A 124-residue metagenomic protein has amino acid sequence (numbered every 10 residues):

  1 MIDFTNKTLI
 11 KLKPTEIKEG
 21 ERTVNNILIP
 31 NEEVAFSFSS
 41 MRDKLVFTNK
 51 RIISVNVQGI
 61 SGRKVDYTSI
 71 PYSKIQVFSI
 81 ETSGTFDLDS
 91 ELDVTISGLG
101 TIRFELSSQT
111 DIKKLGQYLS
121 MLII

Functional and structural regions predicted by a protein language model:
M1-L45, Q109, I124: Anionic N-terminal interaction surfaces
L28-G100, Q117, M121: Phosphoinositide-binding peripheral membrane targeting modules
I96-K113: Canonical phosphoinositide-binding patch of PH/PH-like domains
